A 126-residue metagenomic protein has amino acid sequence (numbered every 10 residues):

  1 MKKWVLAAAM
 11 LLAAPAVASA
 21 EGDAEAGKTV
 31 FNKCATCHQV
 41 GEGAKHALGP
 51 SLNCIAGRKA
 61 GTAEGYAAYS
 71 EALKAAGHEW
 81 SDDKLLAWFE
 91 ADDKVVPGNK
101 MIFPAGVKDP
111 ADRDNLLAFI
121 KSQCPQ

Functional and structural regions predicted by a protein language model:
M1-W4: Positively charged n-region of N-terminal signal peptides that target proteins for export
L6-A9: Sec-dependent N-terminal signal peptides
A13-V17: N-terminal signal peptide c-region/cleavage motif recognized by signal peptidases
G22-E79, A87-P97, Q123-Q126: Periplasmic/extracellular electron-transfer cofactor-ligation site, primarily the c-type cytochrome heme-c attachment
P97-N99, R113: Structural micro-motif
M101-K108: Thiol/disulfide oxidoreductase modules built on the thioredoxin-like
F119: Histidine-centered phosphotransfer motif of kinases
